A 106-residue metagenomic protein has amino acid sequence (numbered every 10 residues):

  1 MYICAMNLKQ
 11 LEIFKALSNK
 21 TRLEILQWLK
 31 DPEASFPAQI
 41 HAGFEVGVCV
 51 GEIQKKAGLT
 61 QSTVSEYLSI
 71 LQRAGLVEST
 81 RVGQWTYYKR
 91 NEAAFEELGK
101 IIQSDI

Functional and structural regions predicted by a protein language model:
M1-K9: Short, intrinsically disordered or compositionally biased N-terminal tails of bacterial proteins
L8, K15, T21-T60, T86-A93: N-terminal helix-turn-helix DNA-binding core of bacterial DNA-binding proteins
K55, E66, Q72-R73: Alpha-helical residues within the helix-turn-helix
R73-V82, K89: Beta-hairpin "wing" of winged helix-turn-helix
A94-L98: Short, charged/polar, Gly/Pro-enriched secondary-structure boundary elements
I101-I102: Residue-level signal for well-ordered alpha-helical positions
D105-I106: A common structural junction motif
